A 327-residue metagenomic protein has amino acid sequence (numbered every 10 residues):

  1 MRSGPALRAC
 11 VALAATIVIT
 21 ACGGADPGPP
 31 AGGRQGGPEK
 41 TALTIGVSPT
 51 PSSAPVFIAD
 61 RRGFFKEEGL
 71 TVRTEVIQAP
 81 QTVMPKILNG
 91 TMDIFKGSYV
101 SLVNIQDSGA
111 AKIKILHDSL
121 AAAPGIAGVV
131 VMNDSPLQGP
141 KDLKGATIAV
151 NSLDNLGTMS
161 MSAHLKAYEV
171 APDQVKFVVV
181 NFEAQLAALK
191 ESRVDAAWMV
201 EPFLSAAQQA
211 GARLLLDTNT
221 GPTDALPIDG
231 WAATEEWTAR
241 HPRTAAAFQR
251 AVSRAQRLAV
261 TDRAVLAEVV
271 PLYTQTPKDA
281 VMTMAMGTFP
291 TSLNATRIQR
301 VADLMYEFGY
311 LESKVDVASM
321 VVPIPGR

Functional and structural regions predicted by a protein language model:
M1-V11: Bacterial N-terminal signal peptides that target proteins for export
V18-A21: C-terminal motif of bacterial Sec signal peptides marking the signal peptidase cleavage site
G23-D26: Bacterial signal peptide processing site
G28-V170, V179, D195-W198, L214-D217 (+1 more regions): Short, glycine-/small- and polar/acidic-enriched structural segments that line small-molecule recognition paths
E67, A121-A122, T220-D224, T288-T296 (+1 more regions): Short, solvent-exposed loop/beta-turn-alpha elements that line the ligand-binding surface or hinge of extracytoplasmic
V100, G109, V178, E183-V269: Pocket-lining segment of extracytoplasmic ligand-binding domains
T238-E312: Secondary-structure end/capping motifs
M305-R327: Conserved C-terminal helix/tail region of periplasmic/extracytoplasmic solute-binding proteins
